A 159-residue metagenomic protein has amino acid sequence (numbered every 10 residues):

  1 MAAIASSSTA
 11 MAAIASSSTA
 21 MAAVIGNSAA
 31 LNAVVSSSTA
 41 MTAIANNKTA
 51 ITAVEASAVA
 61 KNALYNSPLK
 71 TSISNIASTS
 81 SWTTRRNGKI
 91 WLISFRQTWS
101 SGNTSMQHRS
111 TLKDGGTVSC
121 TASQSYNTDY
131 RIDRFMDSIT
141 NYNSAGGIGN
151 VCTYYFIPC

Functional and structural regions predicted by a protein language model:
M1-P68: Repetitive, compositionally biased segments used for assembly/scaffolding
A3, N32, Y130-I132, T153-C159: Generic ordered-secondary-structure signal
G26, L31, A45-N46, S74 (+2 more regions): Intrinsic-disorder/low-complexity regions
P68-L112, T140-C159: Beta-rich globular "head" domains
S80-R86, A122-F135: Exposed aromatic-hydrophobic patches
T104-Y126: Terminal beta-strand-rich extracellular "head" domains that mediate receptor/glycan or other ligand binding
V118, Y130-I148: Noncatalytic modules at the cell exterior or secretory-pathway interfaces, chiefly beta-strand-rich lectin/adhesion
